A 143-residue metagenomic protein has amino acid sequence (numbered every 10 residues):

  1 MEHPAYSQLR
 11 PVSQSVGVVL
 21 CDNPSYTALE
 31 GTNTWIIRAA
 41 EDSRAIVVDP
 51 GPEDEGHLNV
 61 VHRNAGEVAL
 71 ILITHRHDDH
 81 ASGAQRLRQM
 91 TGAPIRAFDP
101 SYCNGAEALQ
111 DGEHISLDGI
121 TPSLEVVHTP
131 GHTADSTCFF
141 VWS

Functional and structural regions predicted by a protein language model:
E2: Catalytic, metal-anchored helix/loop core of enzyme active sites in primary metabolism
Y6-G66, F139-S143: Conserved beta-strand hairpin/beta-sheet module of binuclear metal-dependent hydrolase folds, prominently
A28-E30, P52-E125, W142-S143: Active-site HxH/HxHxD metal-binding segment of metal-dependent hydrolases
